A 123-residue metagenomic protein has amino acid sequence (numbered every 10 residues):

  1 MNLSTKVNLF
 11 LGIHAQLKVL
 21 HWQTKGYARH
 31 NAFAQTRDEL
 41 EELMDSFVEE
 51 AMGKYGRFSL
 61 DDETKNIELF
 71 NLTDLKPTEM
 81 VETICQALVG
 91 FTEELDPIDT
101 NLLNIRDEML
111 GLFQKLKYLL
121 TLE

Functional and structural regions predicted by a protein language model:
N2-V7, I13, D74-P77: Disorder-to-helix initiation segments
G12-Q35, E94-T100: Helix-loop segments that flank and shape redox-cofactor active sites
Q23-G26, G53, L60, L122: Heptad-repeat coiled-coil alpha-helices
N31-D61: Conserved alpha-helical segments that form or flank metal/cofactor-binding pockets of metalloenzymes
S46-A51, L116-E123: Amphipathic alpha-helical coiled-coil segments
N66-L120: Acidic/histidine-rich alpha-helical segments that form the ligand environment of transition-metal centers
